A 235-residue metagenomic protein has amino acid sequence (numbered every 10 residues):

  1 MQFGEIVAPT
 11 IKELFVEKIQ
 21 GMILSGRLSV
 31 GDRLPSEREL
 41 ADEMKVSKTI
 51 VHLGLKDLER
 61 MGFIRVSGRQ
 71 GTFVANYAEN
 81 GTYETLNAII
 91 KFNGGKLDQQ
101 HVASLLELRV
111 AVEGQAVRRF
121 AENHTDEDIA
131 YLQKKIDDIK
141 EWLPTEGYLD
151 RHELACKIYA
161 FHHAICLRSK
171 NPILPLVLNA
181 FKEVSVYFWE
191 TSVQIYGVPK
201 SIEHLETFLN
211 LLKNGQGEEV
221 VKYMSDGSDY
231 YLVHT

Functional and structural regions predicted by a protein language model:
M1-A111: Short linear motifs at protein or domain termini
T10, Y196-P199: Short helix-capping and inter-helix turn/linker motifs at the boundaries of alpha-helical repeat units
L105-E190, S201-T207, E219-H234: Conserved amphipathic alpha-helical segments that form helical-bundle/coiled-coil interaction surfaces
